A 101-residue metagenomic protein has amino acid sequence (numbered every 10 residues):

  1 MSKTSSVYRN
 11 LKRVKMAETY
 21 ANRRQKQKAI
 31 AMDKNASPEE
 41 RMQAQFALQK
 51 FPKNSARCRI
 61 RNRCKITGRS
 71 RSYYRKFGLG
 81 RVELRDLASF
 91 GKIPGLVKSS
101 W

Functional and structural regions predicted by a protein language model:
M1-Y74, D86, G91-W101: Intrinsically disordered, Lys/Arg-rich N-terminal extensions and targeting peptides of nucleic-acid-associated proteins
G78: Short Cys/His-based metal-binding microdomains
